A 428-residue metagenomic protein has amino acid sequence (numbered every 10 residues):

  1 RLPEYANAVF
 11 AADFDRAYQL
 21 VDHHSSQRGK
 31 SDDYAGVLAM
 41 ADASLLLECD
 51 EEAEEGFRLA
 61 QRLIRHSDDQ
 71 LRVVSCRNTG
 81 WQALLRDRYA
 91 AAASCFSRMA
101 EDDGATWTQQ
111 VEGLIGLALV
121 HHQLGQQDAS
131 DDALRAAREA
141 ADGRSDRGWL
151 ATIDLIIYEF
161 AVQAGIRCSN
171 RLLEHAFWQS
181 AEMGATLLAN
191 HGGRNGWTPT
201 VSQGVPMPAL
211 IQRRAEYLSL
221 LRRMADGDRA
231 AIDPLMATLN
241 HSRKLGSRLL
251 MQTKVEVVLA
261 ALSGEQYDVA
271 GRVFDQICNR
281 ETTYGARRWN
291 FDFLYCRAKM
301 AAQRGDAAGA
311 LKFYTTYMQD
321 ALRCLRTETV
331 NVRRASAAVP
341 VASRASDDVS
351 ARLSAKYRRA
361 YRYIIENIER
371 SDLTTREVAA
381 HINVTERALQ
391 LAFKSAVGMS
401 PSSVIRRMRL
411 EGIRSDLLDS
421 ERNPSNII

Functional and structural regions predicted by a protein language model:
P3, L38-A43, L71-N78, Q109 (+7 more regions): "A position-specific structural signal for the A-helix of alpha-solenoid helical repeats
A17, A53, A92, S130 (+3 more regions): Single-residue signature of alpha-solenoid repeat helices
D22-S26, R58-R65, F96-G104, R135-D146 (+5 more regions): Amphipathic alpha-helical segments of tetratricopeptide repeats
Y361-L373, F393, S415-P424: Basic, amphipathic alpha-helical hairpins
R376-S402: Basic/polar phosphate-binding segments, predominantly the helix-turn-helix DNA-binding elements of transcriptional
M399-I428: Terminal helix-turn-helix DNA-binding modules in bacterial transcription factors
